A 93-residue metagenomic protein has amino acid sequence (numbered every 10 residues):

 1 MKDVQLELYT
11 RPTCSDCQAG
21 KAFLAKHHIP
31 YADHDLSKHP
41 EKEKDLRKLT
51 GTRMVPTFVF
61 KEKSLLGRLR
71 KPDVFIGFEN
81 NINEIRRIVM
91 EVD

Functional and structural regions predicted by a protein language model:
M1-I29: Local sequence-structure signature of Cys/Sec-based thiol-disulfide redox active-site neighborhoods
R11-C14, L36-S37, E79: Short, surface-exposed acidic/glycine-rich loop or hinge patches that mediate macromolecular interfaces
L36-M54, S64, R86-V92: Thioredoxin-like thiol-disulfide oxidoreductase module
T57-F58: Short acidic loop-to-beta-strand element that houses the catalytic metal-binding Asp/Glu of nuclease active sites
E62-D93: Non-catalytic, surface beta->alpha helical segment in thiol-disulfide oxidoreductase systems
